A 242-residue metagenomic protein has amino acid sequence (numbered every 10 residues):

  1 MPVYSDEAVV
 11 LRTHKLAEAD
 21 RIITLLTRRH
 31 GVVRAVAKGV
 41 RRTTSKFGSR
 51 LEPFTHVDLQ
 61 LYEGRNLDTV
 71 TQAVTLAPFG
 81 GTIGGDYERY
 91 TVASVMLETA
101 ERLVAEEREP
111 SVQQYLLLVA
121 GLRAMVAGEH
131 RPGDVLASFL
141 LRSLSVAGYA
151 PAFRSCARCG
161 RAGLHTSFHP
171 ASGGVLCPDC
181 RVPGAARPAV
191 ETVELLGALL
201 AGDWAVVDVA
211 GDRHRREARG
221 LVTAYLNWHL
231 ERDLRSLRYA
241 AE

Functional and structural regions predicted by a protein language model:
M1-E242: Non-catalytic alpha-helical scaffolds and adjoining flexible linkers that form interface surfaces for assembly
